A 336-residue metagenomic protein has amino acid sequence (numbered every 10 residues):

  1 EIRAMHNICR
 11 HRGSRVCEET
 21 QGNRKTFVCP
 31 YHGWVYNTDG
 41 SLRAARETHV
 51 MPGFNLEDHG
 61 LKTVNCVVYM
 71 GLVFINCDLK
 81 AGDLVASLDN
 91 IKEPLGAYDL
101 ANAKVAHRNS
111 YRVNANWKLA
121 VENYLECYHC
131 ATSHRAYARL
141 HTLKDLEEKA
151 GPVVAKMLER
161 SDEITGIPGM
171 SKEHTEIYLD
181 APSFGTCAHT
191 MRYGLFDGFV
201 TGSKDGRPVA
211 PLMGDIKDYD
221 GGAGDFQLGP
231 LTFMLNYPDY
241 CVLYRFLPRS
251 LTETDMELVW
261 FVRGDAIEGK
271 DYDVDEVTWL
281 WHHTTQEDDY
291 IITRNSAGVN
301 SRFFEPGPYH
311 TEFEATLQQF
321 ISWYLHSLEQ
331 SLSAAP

Functional and structural regions predicted by a protein language model:
E1-A97: Rieske [2Fe-2S] iron-sulfur-binding domain
N7, V67, L72-P336: C-terminal catalytic domain of Rieske-type non-heme iron oxygenases
